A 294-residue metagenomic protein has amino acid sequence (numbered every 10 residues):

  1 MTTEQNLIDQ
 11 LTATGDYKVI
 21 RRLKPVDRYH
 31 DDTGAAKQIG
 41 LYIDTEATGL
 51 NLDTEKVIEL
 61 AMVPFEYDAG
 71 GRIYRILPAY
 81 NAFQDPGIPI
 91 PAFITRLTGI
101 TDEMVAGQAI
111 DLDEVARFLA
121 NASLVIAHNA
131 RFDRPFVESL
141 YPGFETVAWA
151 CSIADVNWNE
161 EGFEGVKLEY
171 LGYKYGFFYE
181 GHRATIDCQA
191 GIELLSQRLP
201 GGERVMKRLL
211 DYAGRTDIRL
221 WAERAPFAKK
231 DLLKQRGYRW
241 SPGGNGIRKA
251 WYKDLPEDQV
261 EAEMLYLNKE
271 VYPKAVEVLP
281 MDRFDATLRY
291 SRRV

Functional and structural regions predicted by a protein language model:
M1-D31, Q197-V294: Acidic two-metal-ion nuclease catalytic site recognized across multiple nuclease folds, prominently DnaQ/RNase D-T
T2-V147, E161-G181, E270-D282: Conserved non-catalytic scaffold segment of RNase H-like nuclease domains
L140, W158, K174, L194-G201: Active-site catalytic microenvironments for nucleophilic, acid-base chemistry
T146-V156: Short, acidic/small-residue loops that bind anionic groups at enzyme active sites
I186-L195: Acidic, divalent-metal-coordinating active-site segment for phosphoryl/phosphodiester hydrolysis, typified by short
